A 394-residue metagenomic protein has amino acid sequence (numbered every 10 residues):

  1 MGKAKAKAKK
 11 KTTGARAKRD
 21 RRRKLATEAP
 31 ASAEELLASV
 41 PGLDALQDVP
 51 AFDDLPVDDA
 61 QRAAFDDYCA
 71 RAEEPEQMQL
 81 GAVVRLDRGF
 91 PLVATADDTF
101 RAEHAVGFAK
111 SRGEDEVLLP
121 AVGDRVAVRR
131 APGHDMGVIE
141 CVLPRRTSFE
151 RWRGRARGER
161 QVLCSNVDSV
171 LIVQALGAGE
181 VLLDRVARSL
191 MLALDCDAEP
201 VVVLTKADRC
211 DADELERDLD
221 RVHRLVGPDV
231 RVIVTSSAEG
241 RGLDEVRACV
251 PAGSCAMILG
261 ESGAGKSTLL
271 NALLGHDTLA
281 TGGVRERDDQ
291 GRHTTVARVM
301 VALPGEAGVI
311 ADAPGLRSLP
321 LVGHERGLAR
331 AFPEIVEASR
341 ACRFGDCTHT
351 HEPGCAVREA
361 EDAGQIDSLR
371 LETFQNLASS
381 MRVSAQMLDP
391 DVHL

Functional and structural regions predicted by a protein language model:
K3-F52, E74-Q77, E114-R125, R130-A131 (+5 more regions): Helix-rich effector regions associated with P-loop NTPase G domains
E76-G89: Structural detector for short beta-strands of small beta-barrel domains
P91-T95, A102, V128, I139: SH3/SH3-like beta-barrel fold
T99-L119: Beta-strand/loop nucleic-acid-binding surfaces
P132-E150, L163-A187, V201-D213: Conserved Switch II/interswitch segment of TRAFAC-class P-loop GTPases
E199, R209-A264: Canonical P-loop GTPase G-domain recognition
S267, A272: Walker A/P-loop
